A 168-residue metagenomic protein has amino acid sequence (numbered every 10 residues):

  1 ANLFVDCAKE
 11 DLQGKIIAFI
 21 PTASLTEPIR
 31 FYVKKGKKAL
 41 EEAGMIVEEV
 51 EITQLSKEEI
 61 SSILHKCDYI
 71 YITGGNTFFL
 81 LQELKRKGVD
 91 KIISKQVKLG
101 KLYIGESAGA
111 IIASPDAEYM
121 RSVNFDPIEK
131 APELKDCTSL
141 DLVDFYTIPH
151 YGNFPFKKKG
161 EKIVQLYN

Functional and structural regions predicted by a protein language model:
A1-Y69, T73: N-terminal beta1-alpha1 cap of cysteine-dependent amidohydrolase-like domains
K66, T73, L81-L102, G109-N168: Active-site-adjacent pocket-lining segments in enzyme domains
T77: Conserved Motif II region of HX4D acyltransferases
